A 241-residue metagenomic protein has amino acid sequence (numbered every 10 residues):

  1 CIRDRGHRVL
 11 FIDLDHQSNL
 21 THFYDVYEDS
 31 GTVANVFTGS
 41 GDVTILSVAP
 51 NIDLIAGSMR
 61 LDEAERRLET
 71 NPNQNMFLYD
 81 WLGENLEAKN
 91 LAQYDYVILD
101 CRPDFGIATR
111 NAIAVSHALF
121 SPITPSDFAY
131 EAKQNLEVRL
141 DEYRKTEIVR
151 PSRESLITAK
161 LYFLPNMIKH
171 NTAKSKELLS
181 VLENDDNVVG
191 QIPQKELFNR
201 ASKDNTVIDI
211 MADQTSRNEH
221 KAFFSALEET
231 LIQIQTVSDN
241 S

Functional and structural regions predicted by a protein language model:
R3-S241: P-loop NTP-binding core
